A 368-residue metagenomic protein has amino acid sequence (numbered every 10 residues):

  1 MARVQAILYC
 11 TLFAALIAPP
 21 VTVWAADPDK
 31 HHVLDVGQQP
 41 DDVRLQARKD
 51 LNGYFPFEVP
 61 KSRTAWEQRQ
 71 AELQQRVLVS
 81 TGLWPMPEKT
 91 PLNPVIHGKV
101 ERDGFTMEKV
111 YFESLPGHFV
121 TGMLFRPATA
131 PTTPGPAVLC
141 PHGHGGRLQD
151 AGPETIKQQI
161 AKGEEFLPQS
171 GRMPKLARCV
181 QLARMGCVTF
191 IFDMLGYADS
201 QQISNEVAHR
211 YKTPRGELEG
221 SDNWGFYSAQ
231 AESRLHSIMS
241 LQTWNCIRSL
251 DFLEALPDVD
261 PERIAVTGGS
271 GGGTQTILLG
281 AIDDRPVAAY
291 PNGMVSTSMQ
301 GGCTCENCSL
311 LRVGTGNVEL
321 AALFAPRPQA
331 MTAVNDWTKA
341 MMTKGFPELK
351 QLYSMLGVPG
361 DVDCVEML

Functional and structural regions predicted by a protein language model:
I7-P20: Bacterial N-terminal signal peptides
V23-A25: Boundary at the C-terminal end of the N-terminal hydrophobic targeting segment
Q46-F125: Non-catalytic accessory segments flanking enzyme active sites
G98-Q158: Glycine-rich active-site/cofactor-binding loop and its immediate structural neighborhood
T133-P134, V138-L250, E254-A255, V295-C305: Cap/lid segment of the alpha/beta-hydrolase catalytic domain
K162-E165, L241, R248-G316: Primarily recognizes the serine-hydrolase "nucleophile elbow" in alpha/beta-hydrolase and SGNH/GDSL folds
Q300-G357: The feature captures the conserved acid-bearing segment of alpha/beta-hydrolase catalytic domains
M355-L368: C-terminal catalytic histidine-bearing segment of alpha/beta-hydrolase fold enzymes
